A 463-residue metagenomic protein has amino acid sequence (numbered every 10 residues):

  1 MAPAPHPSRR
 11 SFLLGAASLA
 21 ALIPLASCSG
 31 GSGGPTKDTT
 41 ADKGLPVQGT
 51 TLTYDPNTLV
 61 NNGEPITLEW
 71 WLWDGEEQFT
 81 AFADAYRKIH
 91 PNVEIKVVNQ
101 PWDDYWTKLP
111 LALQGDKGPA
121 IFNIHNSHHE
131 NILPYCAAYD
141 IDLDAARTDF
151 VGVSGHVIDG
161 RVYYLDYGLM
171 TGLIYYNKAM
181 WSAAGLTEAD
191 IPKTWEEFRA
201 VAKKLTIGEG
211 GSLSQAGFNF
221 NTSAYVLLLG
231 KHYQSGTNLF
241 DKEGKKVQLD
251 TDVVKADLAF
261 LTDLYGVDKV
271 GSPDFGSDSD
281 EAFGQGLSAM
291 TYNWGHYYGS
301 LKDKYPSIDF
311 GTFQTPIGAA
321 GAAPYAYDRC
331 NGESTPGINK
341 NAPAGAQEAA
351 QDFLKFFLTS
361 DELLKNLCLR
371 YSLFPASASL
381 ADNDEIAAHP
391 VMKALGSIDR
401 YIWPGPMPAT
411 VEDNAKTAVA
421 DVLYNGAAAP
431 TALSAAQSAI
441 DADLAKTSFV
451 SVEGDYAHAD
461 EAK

Functional and structural regions predicted by a protein language model:
M1-P7, G15-A26: N-terminal secretory signal peptides
T40-V60, H125-L173, R199, G230 (+2 more regions): Hinge/lid segment of periplasmic solute-binding proteins
A85-V151, S182-G185, D190, A289-M290 (+1 more regions): Extracytoplasmic "Venus flytrap"/periplasmic binding protein-like
K88-I89, A184, D263-V267, D303-L369: Extracytoplasmic/periplasmic substrate-recognition and gating elements
A120, D140-W181, A216, A323-R329 (+1 more regions): A structural signal for short loop-to-beta-strand junctions that line the ligand-binding cleft of periplasmic/secreted
Y163-Y167, G172, S182, E196-K246 (+2 more regions): Extracytoplasmic/periplasmic solute-binding protein
V201-K203, E243-P273, G318: Glycine-centered hinge/linker elements that transmit conformational signals in sensory and ligand-binding systems
F313, L367-D421, F449-K463: Long, aromatic- and glycine/proline-rich binding clefts that accommodate carbohydrate-like moieties
